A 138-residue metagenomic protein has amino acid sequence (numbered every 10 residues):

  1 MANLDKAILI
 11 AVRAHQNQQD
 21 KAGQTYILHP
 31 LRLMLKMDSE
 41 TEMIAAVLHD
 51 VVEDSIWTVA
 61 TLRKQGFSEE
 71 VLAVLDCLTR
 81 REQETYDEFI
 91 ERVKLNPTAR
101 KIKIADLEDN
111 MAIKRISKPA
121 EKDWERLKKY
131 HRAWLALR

Functional and structural regions predicted by a protein language model:
M1-R138: Active-site helical microenvironments for divalent-metal-assisted chemistry
